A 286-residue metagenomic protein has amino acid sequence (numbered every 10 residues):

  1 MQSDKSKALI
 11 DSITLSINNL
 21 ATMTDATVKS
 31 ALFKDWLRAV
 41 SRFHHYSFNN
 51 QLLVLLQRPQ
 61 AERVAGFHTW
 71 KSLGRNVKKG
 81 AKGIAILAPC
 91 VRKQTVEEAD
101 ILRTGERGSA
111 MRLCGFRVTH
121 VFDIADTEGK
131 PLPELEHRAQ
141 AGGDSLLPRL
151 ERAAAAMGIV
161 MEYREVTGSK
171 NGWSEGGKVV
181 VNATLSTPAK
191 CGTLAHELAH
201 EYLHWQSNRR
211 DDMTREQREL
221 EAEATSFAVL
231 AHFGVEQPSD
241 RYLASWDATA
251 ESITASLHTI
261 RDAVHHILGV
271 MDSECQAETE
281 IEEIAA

Functional and structural regions predicted by a protein language model:
M1-A286: N-terminal accessory/interface modules of nucleic-acid-binding and processing proteins
